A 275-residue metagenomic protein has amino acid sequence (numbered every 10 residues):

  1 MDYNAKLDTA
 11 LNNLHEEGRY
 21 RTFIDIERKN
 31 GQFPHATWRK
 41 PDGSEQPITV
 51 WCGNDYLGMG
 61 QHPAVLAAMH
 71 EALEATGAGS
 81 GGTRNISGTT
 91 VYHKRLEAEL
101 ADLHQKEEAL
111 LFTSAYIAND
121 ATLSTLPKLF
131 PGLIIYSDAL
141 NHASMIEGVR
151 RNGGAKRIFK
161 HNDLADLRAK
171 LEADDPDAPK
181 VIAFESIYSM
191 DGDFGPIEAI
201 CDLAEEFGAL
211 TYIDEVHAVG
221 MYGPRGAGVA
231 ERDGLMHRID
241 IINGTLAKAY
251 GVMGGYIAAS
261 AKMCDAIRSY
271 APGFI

Functional and structural regions predicted by a protein language model:
Y3, E16-T76, A209: N-terminal "arm"/small-domain region of PLP-dependent enzymes with the aminotransferase-like
D55, R157-I213: Active-site phosphate-binding strand-loop segment of PLP-dependent enzymes
M59, I86-T89, A143, L164-A165 (+3 more regions): Short, small-residue-enriched loops and turns at beta-alpha junctions that line or gate enzyme active sites
L66-S114: Conserved N-terminal alpha-helix of the aminotransferase class I/II PLP-enzyme fold
S80, I135, K156, T211-Y212: Hydrophobic beta-strand scaffold residues
L123-A143: Conserved PLP-anchoring active-site segment centered on the Schiff-base-forming lysine
F207-L210, H217, Y222-I275: Active-site C-terminal subdomain of aminotransferase-like
